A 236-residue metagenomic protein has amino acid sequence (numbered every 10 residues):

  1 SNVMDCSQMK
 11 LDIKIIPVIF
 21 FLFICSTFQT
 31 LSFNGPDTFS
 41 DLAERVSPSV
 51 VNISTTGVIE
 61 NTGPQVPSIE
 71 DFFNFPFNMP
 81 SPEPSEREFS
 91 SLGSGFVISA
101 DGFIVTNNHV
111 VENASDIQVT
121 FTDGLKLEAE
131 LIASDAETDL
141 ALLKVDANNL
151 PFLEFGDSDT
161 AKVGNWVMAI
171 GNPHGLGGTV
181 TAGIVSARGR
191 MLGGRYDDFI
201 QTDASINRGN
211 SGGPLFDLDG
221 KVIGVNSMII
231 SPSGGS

Functional and structural regions predicted by a protein language model:
N2-V3, L22: Compositionally biased, low-complexity segments
C6-P17: Bacterial N-terminal signal peptides that target proteins for export
P17-T27: Bacterial N-terminal signal peptides
F28-S236: Serine-dependent protease modules
